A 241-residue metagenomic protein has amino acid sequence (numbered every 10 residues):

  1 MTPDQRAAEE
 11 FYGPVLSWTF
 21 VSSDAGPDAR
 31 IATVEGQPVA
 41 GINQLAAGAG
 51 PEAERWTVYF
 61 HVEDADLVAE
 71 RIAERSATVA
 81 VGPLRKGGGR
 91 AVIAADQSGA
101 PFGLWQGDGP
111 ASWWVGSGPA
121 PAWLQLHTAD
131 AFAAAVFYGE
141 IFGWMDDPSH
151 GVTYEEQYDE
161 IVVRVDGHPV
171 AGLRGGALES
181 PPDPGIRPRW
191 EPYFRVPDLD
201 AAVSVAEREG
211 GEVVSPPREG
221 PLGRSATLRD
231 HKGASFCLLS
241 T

Functional and structural regions predicted by a protein language model:
M1-E9, R55-V58, W105-V136, I141-P148 (+2 more regions): N-terminal beta-strand motif that seeds the catalytic metal site of vicinal oxygen chelate
M1-P3, R30-I31, L45-R71, R90-A95 (+4 more regions): Vicinal oxygen chelate
M1-P38, E74, G82-G88, T128-P169 (+3 more regions): Core segments of cupin and vicinal oxygen chelate
T19, A40, F60-V62, V79 (+5 more regions): Short, low-complexity, polar/charged sequence segments that are solvent-exposed and flexible
D24-G116: Active-site-adjacent scaffolding segments
P38, G48, P169-V170, E179: Active-site/binding-pocket entry motifs
A40-N43, A171-G175: Short amphipathic beta-strand/extended segments with alternating polar/hydrophobic composition
S76-L126, P148-H168, R174-G176, P181 (+2 more regions): Vicinal oxygen chelate
